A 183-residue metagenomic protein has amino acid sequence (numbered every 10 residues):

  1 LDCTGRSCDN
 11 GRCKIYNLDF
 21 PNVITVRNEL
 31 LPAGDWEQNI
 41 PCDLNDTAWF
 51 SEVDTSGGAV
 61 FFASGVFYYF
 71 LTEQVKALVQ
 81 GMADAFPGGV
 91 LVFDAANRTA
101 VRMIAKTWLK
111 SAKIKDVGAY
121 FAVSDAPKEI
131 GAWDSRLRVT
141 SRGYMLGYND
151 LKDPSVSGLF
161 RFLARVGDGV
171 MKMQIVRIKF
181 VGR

Functional and structural regions predicted by a protein language model:
L1-R183: Alpha-helical subdomain
